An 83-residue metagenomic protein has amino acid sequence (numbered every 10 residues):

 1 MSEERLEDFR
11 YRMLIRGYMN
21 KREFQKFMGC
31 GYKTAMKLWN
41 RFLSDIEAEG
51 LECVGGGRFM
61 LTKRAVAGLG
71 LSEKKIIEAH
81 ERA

Functional and structural regions predicted by a protein language model:
M1, R16-M19, L38-L43: Short amphipathic alpha-helical segments, especially helix-boundary/capping motifs
M1, R22, R64-V66: N-terminal functional modules and adjacent low-complexity/disordered segments of proteins
M1-R16, G50-E52: Short helix->loop/beta-hairpin flanking segments within DNA-binding domains
Y11-A35: Polyanion-binding surface elements
G29-I77: Major-groove DNA-recognition helix of helix-turn-helix-type DNA-binding domains
E81-R82: Long, charge-rich, low-complexity intrinsically disordered regions
